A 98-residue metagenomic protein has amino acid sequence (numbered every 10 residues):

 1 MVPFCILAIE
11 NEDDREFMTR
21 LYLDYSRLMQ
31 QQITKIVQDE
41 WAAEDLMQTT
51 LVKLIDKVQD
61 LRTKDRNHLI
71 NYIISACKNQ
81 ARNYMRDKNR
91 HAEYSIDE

Functional and structural regions predicted by a protein language model:
M1-L28: N-terminal module of bacterial RNA polymerase sigma factors
E10-N11, L51-R66, D87: Sigma70-family region 2
R15, E40, T63: Active-site oxyanion-binding pockets that recognize sulfate/phosphate
Y22-W41, D56-D60: Amphipathic, Lys/Arg- and hydrophobic-enriched alpha-helical face
D24, T49-K53, D97-E98: Short acidic/histidine-centered micro-motifs embedded in hydrophobic/aromatic stretches that mark compact functional
Q31, D45-V52, N67-N79: Structural recognition of an alpha-helix C-terminal capping motif at a helix-to-coil junction
D60, S75-S95: Arg/Lys-rich amphipathic alpha helix in sigma70-family domain 2
